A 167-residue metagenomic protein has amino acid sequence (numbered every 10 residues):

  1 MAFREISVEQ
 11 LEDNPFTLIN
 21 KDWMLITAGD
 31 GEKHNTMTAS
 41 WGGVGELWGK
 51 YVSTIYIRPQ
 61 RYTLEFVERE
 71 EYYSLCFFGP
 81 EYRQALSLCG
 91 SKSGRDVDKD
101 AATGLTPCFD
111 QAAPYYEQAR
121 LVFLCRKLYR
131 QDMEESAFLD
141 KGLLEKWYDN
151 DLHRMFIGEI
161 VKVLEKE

Functional and structural regions predicted by a protein language model:
M1-E167: Active-site-proximal mixed secondary-structure blocks
